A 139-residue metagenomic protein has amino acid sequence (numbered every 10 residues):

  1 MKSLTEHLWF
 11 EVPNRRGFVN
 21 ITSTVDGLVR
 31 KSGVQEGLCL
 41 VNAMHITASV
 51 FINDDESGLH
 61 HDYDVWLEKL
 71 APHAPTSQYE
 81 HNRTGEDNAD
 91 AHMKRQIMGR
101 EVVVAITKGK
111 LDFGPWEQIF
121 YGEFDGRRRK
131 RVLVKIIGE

Functional and structural regions predicted by a protein language model:
M1-E139: Active-site histidine-anchored catalytic micro-motif
